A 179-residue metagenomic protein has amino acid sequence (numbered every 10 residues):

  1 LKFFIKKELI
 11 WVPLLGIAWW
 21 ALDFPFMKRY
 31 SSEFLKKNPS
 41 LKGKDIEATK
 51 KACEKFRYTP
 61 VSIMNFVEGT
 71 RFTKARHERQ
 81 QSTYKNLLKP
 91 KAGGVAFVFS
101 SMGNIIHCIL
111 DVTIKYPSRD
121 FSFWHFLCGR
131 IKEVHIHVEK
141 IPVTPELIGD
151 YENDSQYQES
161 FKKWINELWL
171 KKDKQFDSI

Functional and structural regions predicted by a protein language model:
L1-E47: Membrane-interfacial amphipathic helices and adjacent loop/beta segments that form the lipid-substrate binding surface
P13-F26, Y30, R57-D150: A cross-family acyltransferase "interaction/gating" segment
K36-G43, K85, Y151-S155, E159: Charge-dense, low-complexity intrinsically disordered segments
N38-P39, R57, K171: Short, flexible coil/linker elements and helix-boundary hinge sites characteristic of intrinsically disordered
G43-K50, K91-V95: Well-ordered, non-membrane alpha-helical segments in soluble/globular domains
A48-Y58: Short amphipathic alpha-helices and their capping/turn segments at secondary-structure boundaries
D150-I179: Accessory terminal regions of nucleic-acid processing enzymes
